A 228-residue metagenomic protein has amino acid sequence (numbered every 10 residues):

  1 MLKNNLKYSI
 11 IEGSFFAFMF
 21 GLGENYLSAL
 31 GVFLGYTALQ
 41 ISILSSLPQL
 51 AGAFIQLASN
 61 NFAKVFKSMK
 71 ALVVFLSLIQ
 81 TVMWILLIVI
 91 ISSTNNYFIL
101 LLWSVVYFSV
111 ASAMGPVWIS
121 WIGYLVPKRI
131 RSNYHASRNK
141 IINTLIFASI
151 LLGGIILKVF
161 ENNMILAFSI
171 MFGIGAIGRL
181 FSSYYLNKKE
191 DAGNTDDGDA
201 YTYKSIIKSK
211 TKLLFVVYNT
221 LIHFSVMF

Functional and structural regions predicted by a protein language model:
M1-S59, A63, K70-V74, I85-I88 (+2 more regions): Helix-loop boundary and gating motifs at the non-cytosolic
S14, M83-W84, N95-G115, T220: Hydrophobic core of transmembrane alpha-helices in multi-pass small-molecule transporters, especially MFS/SLC-type
A51-Q56, H135-G154: Glycine-rich segments within core transmembrane alpha-helices of 12-TM secondary carriers
K64-I79, S137, N163-I165: Cytoplasmic membrane-interface "Motif A"-like loop-to-helix N-cap segments of 12-TM Major Facilitator Superfamily
V73-N95, K158-V159: C-terminal ends and interior cores of transmembrane alpha-helices in multi-pass membrane transporters/permeases
Y107-K140: Cytoplasmic helix-loop-helix junction between adjacent transmembrane helices in 12-TM secondary transporters
L166-N187: Symmetry-related core transmembrane helices of the 12-TM Major Facilitator Superfamily/SLC fold
N187-S205: Flexible cytoplasmic inter-helical loops of multi-pass small-molecule transporters
